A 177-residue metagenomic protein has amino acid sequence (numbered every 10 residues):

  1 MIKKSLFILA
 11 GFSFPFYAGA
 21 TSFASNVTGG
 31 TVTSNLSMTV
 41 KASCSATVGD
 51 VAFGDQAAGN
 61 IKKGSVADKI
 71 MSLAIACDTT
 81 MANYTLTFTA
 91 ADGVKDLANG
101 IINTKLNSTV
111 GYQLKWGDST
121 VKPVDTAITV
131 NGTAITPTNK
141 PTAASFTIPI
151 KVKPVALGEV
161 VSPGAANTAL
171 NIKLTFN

Functional and structural regions predicted by a protein language model:
S5-S13: Sec-dependent N-terminal signal peptides
S13-G19: N-terminal signal peptide c-region/cleavage motif recognized by signal peptidases
G19-N177: Mature extracellular/passenger domains of Gram-negative fimbrial/pilin and adhesin proteins
